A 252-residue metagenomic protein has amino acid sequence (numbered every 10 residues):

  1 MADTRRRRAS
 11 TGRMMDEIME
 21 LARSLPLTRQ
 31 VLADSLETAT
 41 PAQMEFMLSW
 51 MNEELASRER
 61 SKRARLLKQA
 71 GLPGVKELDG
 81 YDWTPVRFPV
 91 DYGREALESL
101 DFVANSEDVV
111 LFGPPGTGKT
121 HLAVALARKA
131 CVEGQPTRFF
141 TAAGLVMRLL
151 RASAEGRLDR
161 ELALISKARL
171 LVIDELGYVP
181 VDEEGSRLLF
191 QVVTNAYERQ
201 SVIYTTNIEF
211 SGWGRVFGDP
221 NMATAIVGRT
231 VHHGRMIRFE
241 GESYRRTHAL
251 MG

Functional and structural regions predicted by a protein language model:
M1-Q30: Charged, compositionally biased N-terminal leader segments and the immediate start of the first structured element
M19-G74: Interdomain "pre-motor" coupling segment immediately N-terminal to P-loop NTPase/helicase cores
K76-E98: N-terminal pre-Walker A segment at the start of P-loop NTPase domains
E98-S106: Phosphate-binding P-loop
S106-L122: Walker A/P-loop nucleotide-binding motif
A125, K129: Active-site signature of alpha/beta-hydrolase-fold catalytic machinery across serine- and Asp/Cys-nucleophile hydrolases
P136-F140, G144-K167, L176-G252: Replace "adjacent to P-loop NTPase cores in ATP/GTP-dependent enzymes" with "adjacent to NTP-binding cores
